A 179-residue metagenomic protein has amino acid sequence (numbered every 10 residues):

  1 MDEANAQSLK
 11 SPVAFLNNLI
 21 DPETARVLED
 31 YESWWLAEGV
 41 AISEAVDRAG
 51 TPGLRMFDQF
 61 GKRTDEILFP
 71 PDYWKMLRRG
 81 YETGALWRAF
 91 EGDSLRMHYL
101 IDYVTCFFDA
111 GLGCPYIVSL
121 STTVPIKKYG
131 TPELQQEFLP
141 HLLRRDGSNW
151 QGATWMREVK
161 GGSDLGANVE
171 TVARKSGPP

Functional and structural regions predicted by a protein language model:
M1-E91: Extended, charge-enriched "interface" segments that sit outside catalytic cores
L68-P179: Glycine-rich flavin
